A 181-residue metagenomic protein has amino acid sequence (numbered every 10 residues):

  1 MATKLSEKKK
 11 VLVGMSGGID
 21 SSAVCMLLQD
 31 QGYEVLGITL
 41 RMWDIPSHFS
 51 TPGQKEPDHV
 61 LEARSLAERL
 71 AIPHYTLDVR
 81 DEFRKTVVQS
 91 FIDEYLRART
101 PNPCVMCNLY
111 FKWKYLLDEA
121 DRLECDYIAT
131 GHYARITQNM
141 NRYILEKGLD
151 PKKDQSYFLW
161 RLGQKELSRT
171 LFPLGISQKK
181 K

Functional and structural regions predicted by a protein language model:
M1-R161, L171, S177-K181: ATP-dependent adenylation/nucleotidyltransferase module used to activate substrates
K165-R169: A short, charged helix-loop
